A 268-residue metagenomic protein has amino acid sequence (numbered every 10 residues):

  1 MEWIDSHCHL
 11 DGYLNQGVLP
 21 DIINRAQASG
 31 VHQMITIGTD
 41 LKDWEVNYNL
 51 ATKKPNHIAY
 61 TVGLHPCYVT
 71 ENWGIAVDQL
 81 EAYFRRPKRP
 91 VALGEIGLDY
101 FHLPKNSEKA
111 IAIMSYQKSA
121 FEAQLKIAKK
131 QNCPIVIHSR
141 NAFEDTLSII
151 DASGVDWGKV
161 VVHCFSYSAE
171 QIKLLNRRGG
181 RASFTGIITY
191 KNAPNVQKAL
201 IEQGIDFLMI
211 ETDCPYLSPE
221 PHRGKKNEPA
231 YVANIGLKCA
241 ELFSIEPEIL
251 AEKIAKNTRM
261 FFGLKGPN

Functional and structural regions predicted by a protein language model:
M1-N268: Mid-domain alpha/beta scaffold segments of enzyme catalytic cores
